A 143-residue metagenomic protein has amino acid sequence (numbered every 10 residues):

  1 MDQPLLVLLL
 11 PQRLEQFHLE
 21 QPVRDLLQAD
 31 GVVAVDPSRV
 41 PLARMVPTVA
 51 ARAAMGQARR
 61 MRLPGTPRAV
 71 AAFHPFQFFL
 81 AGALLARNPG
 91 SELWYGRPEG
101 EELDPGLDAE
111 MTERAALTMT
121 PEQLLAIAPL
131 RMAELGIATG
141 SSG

Functional and structural regions predicted by a protein language model:
M1, A50-Q57, G136, G140: Short N-terminal or domain-adjacent regulatory/targeting segments
D2-L14: Nucleotide-activated donor-dependent transferases that construct or modify glycoconjugates
D2-L5, R24, M132: Generic N-terminal initiation segments characterized by hydrophobic and/or small/turn-forming residues
V7, V32-A34, L93, T118 (+1 more regions): Conserved beta-strand scaffold positions in the cores of enzyme catalytic domains, especially in NTP/NDP-utilizing
L8-L10, G65, I137: Generic detector of low-complexity/intrinsically disordered segments and short hydrophobic N-terminal stretches
R13-V23, Q28, D36-R114, T120 (+1 more regions): Extended catalytic core of nucleotide-activated donor transferases of GT-like folds
H18, G31, R62, L135-G136 (+1 more regions): Short, flexible coil/linker elements and helix-boundary hinge sites characteristic of intrinsically disordered
L124-G143: Helix-loop-beta element that forms the nucleotide-linked donor phosphate-binding surface in glycosyltransferases
